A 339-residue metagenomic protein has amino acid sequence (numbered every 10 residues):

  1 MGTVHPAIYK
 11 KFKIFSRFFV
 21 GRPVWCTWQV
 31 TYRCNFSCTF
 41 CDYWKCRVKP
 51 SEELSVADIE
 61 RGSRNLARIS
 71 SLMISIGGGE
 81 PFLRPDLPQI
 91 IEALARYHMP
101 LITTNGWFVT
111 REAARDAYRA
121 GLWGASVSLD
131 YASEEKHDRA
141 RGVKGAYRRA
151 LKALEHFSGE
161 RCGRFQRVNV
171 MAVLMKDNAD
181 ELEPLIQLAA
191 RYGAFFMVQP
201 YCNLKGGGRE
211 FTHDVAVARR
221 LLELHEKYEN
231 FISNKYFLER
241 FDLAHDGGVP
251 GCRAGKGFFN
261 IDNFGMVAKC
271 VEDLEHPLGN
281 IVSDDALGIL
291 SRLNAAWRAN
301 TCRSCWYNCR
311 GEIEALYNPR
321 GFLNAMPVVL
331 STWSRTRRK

Functional and structural regions predicted by a protein language model:
G2-G124, H213-D214, K339: Conserved alpha-helical substructure of the radical SAM core
F19, V24-T27, K235-F241, S283-A296: Short, intrinsically disordered, charge-biased short linear motifs at domain edges
W28, Y32-N35, D246, A296-A299 (+1 more regions): Processing junctions and N-termini across compartments
R33, S37, C41-W44, G255 (+3 more regions): Cys/His-rich metal-chelating microdomains
Y43-R47, E135, D284-L287: Short glycine/proline- and charge-enriched loop/turn segments that cap or connect secondary-structure elements
C46, G79, D130, Y201 (+1 more regions): Flexible loop residues that form catalytic and substrate-binding hotspots at small-molecule/glycan-binding clefts
L54, R119-D130, E134-F258, N263-A268 (+1 more regions): Radical SAM enzyme [4Fe-4S]-AdoMet core and its adjacent flexible, acidic and glycine-rich loops/tails across
V267-K339: Flexible mid-to-C-terminal extensions adjoining Fe-S/redox cofactors in radical SAM and related proteins
